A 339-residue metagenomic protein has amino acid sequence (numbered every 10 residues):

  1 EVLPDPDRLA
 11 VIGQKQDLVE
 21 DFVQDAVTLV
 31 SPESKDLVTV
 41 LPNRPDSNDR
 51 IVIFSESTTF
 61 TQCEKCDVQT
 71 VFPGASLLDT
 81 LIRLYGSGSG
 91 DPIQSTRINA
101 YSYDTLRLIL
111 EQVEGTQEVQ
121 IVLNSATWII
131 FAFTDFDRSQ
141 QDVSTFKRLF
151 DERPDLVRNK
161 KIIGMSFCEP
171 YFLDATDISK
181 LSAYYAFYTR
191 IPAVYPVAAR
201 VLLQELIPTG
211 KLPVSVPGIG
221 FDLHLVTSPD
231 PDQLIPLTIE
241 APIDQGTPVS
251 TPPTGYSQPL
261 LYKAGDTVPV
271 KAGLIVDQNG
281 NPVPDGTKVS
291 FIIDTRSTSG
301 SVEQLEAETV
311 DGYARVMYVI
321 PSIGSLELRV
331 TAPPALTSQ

Functional and structural regions predicted by a protein language model:
E1-S290, D294-R296, E303-L305, V310-R315 (+2 more regions): Preference for extracellular/luminal or secreted protein segments
V319-S322: Short Pro-Gly-centered beta-turn/loop motif in secreted/extracellular proteins
T331-A335: Beta-strand-rich extracellular modules
